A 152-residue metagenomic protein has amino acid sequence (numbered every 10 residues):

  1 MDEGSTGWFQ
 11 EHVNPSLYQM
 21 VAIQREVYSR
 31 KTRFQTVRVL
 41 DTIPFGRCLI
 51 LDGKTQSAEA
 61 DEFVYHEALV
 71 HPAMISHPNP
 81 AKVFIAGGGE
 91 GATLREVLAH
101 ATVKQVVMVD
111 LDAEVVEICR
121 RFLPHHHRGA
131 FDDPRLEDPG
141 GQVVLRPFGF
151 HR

Functional and structural regions predicted by a protein language model:
M1-C48: N-terminal auxiliary segments of SAM/dcSAM-dependent transferases
D2-W8, S57-R152: The AdoMet/dcAdoMet-binding core of the Class I SAM-like
